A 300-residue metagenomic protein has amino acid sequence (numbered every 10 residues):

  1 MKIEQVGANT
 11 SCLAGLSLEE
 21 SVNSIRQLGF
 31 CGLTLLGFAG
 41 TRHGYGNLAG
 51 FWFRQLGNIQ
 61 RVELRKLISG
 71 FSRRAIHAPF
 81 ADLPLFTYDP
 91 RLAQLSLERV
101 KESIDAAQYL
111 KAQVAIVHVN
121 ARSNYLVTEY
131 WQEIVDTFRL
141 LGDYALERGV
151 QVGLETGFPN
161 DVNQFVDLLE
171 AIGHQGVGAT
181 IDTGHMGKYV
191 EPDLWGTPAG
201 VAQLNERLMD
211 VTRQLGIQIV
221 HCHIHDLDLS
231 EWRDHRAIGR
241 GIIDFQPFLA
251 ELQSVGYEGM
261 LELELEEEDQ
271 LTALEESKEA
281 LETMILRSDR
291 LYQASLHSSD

Functional and structural regions predicted by a protein language model:
M1-Q108, N163-V166, H174-G178, R207 (+1 more regions): N-terminal pre-domain/capping segments
Q5, L33, F138-I242: Acidic/histidine-rich catalytic cores of soluble enzymes
A8, I25, L33, S96 (+7 more regions): Conserved, mostly hydrophobic/aromatic
A8-C12, L35-G37, I76-F80, V117-V119 (+4 more regions): A cross-domain feature marking catalytic cores of carbohydrate-active enzymes and several ubiquitous metabolic/repair
T10-E20, F38-Q60, P84-F86, R122-E129 (+6 more regions): Acidic-and-aromatic substrate-binding clefts and catalytic sites of carbohydrate-active enzymes
F30, A107, A112, I219 (+1 more regions): A structural motif
F53-Q60, A93-V100, Y130-R139, P198-M209 (+1 more regions): Charged helix-capping and loop-helix junction motifs
S69, L85-I181: Active-site acidic/histidine proton-transfer and metal-coordination neighborhood in alpha/beta enzyme cores
